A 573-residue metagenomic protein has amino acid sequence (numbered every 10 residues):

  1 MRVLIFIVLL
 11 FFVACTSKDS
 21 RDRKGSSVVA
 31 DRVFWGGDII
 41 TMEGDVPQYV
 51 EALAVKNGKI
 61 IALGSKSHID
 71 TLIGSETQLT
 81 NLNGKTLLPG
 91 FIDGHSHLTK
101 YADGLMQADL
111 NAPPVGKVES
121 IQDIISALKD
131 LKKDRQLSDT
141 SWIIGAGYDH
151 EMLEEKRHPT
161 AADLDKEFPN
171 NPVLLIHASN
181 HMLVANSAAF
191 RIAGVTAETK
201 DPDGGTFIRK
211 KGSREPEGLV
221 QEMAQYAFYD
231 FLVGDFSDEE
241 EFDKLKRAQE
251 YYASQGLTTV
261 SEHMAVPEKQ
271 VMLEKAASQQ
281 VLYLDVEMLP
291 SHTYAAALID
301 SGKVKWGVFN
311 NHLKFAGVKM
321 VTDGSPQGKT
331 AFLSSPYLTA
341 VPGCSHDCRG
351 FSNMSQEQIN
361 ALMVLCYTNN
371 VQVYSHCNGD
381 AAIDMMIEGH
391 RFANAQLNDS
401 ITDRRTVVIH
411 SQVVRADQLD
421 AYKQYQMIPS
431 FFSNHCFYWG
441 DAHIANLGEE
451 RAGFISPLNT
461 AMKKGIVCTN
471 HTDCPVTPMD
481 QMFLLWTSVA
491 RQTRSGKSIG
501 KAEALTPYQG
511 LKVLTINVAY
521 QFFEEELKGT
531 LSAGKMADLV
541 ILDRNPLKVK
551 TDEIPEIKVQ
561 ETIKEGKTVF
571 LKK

Functional and structural regions predicted by a protein language model:
M1-I7: Sec-dependent signal peptide recognition, specifically the positively charged N-region followed immediately by
V13-A14: C-terminal motif of bacterial Sec signal peptides marking the signal peptidase cleavage site
S17-D19, Y101-L105, P202, V281 (+6 more regions): Short, solvent-exposed loop/turn segments at the edges of secondary structure
K18-S26: N-terminal targeting or signal-anchor segments and their processing/structural boundaries
G25-G36, I40, G44-S301, A316 (+7 more regions): Divalent metal-binding segments
A276-Q280, V304-N310, D399, Y422-Q426: Acidic (Asp/Glu)-rich catalytic clusters
V364-Y374, A381-T406, S411, A416-K423 (+3 more regions): His/Asp/Glu-enriched, well-ordered alpha-helical/loop segment that forms or immediately abuts the divalent-metal
